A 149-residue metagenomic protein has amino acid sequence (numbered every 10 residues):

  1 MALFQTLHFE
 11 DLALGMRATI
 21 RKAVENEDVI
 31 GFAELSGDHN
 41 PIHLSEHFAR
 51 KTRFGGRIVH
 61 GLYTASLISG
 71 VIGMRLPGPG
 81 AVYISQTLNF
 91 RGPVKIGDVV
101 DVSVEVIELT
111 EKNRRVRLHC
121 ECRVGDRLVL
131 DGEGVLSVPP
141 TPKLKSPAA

Functional and structural regions predicted by a protein language model:
M1, N26, L44, F48 (+7 more regions): Amphipathic, positively biased hydrophobic alpha-helical segments used for protein targeting and membrane insertion
M1-L14, P93-A149: HotDog/MaoC-like acyl-thioester-processing domains
M1-V59: Catalytic strand-loop segment that frames the active site of acyl-thioester-processing enzymes
T19-A23, N89, V135-S137: Generic structural detector for well-ordered beta-strands
E34-D38, G73-P77, V124: Short, intrinsically disordered, mixed-charge
R50-V59, Y63-V106: Hydrophobic beta-strand-centered segment that forms part of the acyl-chain substrate-binding groove
